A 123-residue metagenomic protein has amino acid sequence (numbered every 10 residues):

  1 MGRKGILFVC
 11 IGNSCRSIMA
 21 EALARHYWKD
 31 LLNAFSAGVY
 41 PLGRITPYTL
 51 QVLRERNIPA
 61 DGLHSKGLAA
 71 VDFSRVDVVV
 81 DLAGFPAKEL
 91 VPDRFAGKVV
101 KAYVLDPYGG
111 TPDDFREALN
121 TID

Functional and structural regions predicted by a protein language model:
M1-A70: Conserved active-site segments centered on acidic
G2, K66, V71-S74, G97-L105: Short flexible/disordered coil segments
L31, Q51, D77, F85 (+1 more regions): General N-terminal targeting signals
V39, G84, V104: Active-site loop/turn elements of alpha/beta-hydrolase fold enzymes, especially the short glycine-/histidine-rich
G43, T49, D72-D77, F95 (+3 more regions): Solvent-exposed, flexible loop/coil residues
V71-R94, K101: Mid-chain, well-packed structural core segment of small domains
K88-D123: Phosphate-binding/catalytic loops
